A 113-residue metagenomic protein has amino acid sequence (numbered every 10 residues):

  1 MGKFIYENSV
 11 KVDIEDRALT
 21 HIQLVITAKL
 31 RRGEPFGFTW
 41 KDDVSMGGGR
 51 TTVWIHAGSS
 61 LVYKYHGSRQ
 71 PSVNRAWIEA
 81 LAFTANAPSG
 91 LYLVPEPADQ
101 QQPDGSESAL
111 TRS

Functional and structural regions predicted by a protein language model:
M1-E15: Short, extreme N-terminal segment that most often corresponds to the first beta-strand
V12, T20-H21, S45, R69-Q70: Short, surface-exposed beta-strand-loop junctions and turns on beta-sheet-rich folds
E15, V25, G58, K64-H66 (+1 more regions): Alpha-helix initiation/capping motif
H21-T27: N-terminal intrinsically disordered, cationic/polar leader segments that include organellar targeting peptides
K29-R31: Soluble sensory domains of the PAS superfamily and closely related sensory modules
E34-H66: Short, structured protein-protein interaction patches enriched in aromatics and acidic/basic residues, typified by
S68-S113: Mixed-charge, glycine-accented linear interaction segment located at domain edges/termini
